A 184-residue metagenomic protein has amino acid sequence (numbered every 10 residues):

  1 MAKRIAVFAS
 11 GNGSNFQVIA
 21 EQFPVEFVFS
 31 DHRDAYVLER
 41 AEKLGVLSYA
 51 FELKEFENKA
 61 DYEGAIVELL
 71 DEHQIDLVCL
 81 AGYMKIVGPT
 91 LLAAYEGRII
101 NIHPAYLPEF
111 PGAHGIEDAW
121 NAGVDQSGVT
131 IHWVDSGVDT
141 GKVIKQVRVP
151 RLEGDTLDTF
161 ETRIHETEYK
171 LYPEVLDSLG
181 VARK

Functional and structural regions predicted by a protein language model:
A2-E39: N-terminal beta1-alpha1 ligand-phosphate binding loop
Q22, D31, M84-R183: Donor/substrate-binding cores of folate-linked one-carbon enzymes
P24-A65: Short, surface-exposed acidic-centric catalytic microdomains
E26, D76, G97: Conserved acidic residues
S30-D31, K59, H73-P89: N-terminal glycine-rich "phosphate-gripper" loop used for MgATP/nucleotide binding and carboxylate activation
S48-Y49, L77, I99, Q126: Hydrophobic beta-strand scaffold residues
G64-H73: Short, well-structured alpha-helical segments in soluble
